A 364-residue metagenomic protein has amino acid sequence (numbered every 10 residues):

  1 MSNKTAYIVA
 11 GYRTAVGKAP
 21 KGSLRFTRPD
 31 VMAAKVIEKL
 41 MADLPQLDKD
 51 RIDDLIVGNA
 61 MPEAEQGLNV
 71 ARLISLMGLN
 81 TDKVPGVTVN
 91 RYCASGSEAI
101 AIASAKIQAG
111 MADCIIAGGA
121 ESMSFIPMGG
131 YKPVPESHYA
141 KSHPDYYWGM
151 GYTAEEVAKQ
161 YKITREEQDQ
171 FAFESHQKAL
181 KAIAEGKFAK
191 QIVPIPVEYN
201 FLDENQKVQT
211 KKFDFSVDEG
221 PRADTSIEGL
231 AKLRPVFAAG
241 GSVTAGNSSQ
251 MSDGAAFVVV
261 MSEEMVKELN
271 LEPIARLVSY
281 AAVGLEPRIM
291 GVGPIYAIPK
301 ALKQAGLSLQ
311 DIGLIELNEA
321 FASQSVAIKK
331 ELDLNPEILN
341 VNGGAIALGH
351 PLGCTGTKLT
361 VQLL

Functional and structural regions predicted by a protein language model:
M1-G17: N-terminal amphipathic/basic leader segments beginning at the initiator methionine
R13-A15, F26, D30-K35, Q46 (+3 more regions): N-terminal extracellular/periplasmic Venus flytrap/periplasmic-binding protein-like
R25-I115, A120-E136, I192-F215, R288-I289 (+1 more regions): Conserved beta-ketoacyl condensing-enzyme motif
T27, N59-D113, Y131, P144-Y152 (+2 more regions): Conserved catalytic cysteine-centered active-site region of acyl-thioester-dependent Claisen-condensing enzymes
P29-P45, V70-I74, A99, M150-V157 (+5 more regions): Short, well-ordered amphipathic alpha-helical segments that serve as non-catalytic structural scaffolds within diverse
N90-A120, A158-F188, F257-E264, K329 (+1 more regions): Active-site-proximal alpha-helical scaffold in enzymes
M261-D311: Glycine- and Gly-Pro-enriched alpha-helical subdomains that act as flexible, kink-prone "lid/hinge" or packing modules
